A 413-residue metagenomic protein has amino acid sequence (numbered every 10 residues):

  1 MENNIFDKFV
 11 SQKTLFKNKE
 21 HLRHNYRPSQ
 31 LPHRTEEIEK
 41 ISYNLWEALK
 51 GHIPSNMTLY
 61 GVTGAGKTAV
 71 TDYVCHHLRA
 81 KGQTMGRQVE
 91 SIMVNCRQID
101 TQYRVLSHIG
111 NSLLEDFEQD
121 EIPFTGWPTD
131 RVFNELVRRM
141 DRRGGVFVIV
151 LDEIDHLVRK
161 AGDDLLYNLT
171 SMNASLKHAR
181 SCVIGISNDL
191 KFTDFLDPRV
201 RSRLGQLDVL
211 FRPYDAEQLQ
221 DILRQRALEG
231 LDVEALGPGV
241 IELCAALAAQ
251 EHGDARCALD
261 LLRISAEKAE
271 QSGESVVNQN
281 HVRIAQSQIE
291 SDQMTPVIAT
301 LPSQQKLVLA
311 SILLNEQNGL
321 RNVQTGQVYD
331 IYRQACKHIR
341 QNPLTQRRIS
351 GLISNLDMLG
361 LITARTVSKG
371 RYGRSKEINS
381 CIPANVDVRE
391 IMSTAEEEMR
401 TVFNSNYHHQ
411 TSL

Functional and structural regions predicted by a protein language model:
M1-S55, S412-L413: A short, basic N-terminal segment
E2-T14, P54, Q98-I222, G230-Q250 (+4 more regions): Mid-core helix/loop region of P-loop NTP-binding domains shared across ATPases and GTPases
H52-H77, Q98: Walker A/P-loop nucleotide-binding motif
N56-T58, K81-Q98: Conserved catalytic segments around the Walker B and adjacent sensor/switch elements of P-loop NTPase domains
H76-Q88, E115-E118: Post-Walker A helix-loop "phosphate-sensing" segment adjacent to the P-loop in P-loop NTPases
A249-A255, R263-V276, N315-N318, C336-H338 (+1 more regions): AAA+ ATPase "lid" subdomain C-terminal helix
K268-E290: Conserved C-terminal helix/linker of AAA+ ATPases
E316-L413: Terminal-proximal interaction/regulatory segments of ATP-powered molecular machines
